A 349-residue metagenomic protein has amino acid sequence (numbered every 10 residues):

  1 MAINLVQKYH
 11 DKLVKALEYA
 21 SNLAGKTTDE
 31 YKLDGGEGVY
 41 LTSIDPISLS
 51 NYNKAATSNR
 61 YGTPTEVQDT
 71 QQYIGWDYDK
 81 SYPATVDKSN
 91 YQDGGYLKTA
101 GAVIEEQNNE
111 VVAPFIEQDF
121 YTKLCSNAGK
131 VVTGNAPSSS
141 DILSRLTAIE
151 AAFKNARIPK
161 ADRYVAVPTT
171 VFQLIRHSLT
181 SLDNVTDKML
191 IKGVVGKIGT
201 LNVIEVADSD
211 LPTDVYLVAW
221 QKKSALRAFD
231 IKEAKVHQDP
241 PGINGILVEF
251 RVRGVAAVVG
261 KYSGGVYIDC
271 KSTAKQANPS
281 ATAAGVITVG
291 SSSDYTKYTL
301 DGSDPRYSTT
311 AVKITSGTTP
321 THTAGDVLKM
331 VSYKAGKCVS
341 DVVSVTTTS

Functional and structural regions predicted by a protein language model:
A2-G25, D29-S50, D69-Y78, S178-K275 (+2 more regions): Sequence/fold signature of self-assembling virion shell proteins
E18-S21, Y31-K32, G36, A102 (+3 more regions): Signature of extracytoplasmic/envelope-associated structural regions
L41, D69-V131, A156-I158, D162-V165 (+1 more regions): Long, contiguous amphipathic alpha-helices that act as assembly "spine/axial" helices in icosahedral shell and virion
A55-R60: Short Gly/aromatic-enriched secondary-structure transition segments
Y61-Q68: Active-site-surrounding "flap" and adjacent substrate/cofactor-binding loops of secreted or lumenal enzymes, prototyped
T85-S89, A166-V171, A219-Q221, T315: Helix N-cap / beta->alpha transition motif
S126-V195: Extended, solvent-exposed, turn-rich assembly/linker loops in the middle of proteins
K271-S349: Short, compositionally stereotyped local motifs that mark structural "simplifiers"
